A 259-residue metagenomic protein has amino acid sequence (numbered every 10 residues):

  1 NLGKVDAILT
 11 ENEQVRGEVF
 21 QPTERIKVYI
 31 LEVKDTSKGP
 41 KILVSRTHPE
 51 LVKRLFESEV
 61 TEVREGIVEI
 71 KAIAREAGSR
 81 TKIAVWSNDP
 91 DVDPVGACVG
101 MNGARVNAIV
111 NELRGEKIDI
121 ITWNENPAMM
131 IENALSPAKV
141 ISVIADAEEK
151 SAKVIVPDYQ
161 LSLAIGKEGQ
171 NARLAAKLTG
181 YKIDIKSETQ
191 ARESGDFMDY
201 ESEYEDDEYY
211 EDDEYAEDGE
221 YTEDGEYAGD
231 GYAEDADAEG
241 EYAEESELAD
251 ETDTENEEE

Functional and structural regions predicted by a protein language model:
N1-E259: RNA-contacting regions in translation and RNA-metabolism proteins, encompassing KH/S1 modules where present
